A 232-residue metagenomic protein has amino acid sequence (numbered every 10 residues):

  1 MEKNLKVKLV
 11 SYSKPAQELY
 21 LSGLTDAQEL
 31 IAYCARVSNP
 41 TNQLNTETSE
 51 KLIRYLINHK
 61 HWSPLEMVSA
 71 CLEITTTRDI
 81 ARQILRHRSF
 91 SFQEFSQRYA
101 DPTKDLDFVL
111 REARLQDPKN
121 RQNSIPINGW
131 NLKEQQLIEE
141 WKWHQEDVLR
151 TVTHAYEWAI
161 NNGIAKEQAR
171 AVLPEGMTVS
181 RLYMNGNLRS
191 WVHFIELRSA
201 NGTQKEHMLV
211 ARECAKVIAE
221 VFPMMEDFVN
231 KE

Functional and structural regions predicted by a protein language model:
M1-E232: Family-specific signature for flavin-dependent thymidylate synthase
